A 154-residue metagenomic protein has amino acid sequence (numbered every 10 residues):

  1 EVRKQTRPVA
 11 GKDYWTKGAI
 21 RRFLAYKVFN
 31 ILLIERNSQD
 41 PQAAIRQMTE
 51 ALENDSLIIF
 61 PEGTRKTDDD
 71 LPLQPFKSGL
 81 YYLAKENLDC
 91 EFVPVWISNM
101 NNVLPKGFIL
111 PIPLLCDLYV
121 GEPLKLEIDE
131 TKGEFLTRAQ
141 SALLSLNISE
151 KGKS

Functional and structural regions predicted by a protein language model:
E1-N37: Catalytic core of membrane glycerolipid acyltransferases/transacylases, capturing the structured, soluble-facing
T6, D55-P61, C90: Generic beta-sheet signal
K17-G18, A43, N102-G107: A short, acidic/glycine-rich surface segment
N30-Q39, A43, Q47, L52-E53: Helix-adjacent hinge/juxtasegments
N37-Q42, L73-Q74, K132, L136: A conditional alpha-helix N-cap/helix-loop micro-motif detector
S56, T67-G133: A cross-family acyltransferase "interaction/gating" segment
E62-K66: Short glycine-rich anion-binding loops that position phosphate/pyrophosphate groups of nucleotides and phosphorylated
Q140-L144: A conserved mid-domain beta-alpha-beta active-site/ligand-binding segment of alpha/beta enzyme cores
